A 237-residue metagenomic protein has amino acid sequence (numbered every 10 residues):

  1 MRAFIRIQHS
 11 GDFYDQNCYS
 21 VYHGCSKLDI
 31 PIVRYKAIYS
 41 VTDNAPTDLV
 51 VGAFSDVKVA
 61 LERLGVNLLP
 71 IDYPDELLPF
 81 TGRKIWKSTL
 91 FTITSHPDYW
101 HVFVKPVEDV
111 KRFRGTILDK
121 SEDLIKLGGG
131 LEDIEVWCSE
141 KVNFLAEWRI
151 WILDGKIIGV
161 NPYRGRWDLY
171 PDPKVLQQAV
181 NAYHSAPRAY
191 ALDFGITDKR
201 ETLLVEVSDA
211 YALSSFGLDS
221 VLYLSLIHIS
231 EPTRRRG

Functional and structural regions predicted by a protein language model:
M1-S26, I32-H184: Active-site nucleotide/adenylate-binding loops and adjacent lid/helix of ATP-dependent enzymes
C18, G217-S220: Conserved strand-to-helix beginnings and helix N-cap segments that scaffold or border functional pockets
E147, E206, E231: Acidic-residue sensor for enzyme active/binding pockets
I152, I158, P187-G217: Conserved metal-phosphate-binding beta-hairpin within the catalytic cores of diverse ATP-dependent phosphoryl-transfer
H228-G237: Single conserved hydrophobic/aromatic residue that forms the stacking wall/gate of nucleotide- or nucleobase-binding
